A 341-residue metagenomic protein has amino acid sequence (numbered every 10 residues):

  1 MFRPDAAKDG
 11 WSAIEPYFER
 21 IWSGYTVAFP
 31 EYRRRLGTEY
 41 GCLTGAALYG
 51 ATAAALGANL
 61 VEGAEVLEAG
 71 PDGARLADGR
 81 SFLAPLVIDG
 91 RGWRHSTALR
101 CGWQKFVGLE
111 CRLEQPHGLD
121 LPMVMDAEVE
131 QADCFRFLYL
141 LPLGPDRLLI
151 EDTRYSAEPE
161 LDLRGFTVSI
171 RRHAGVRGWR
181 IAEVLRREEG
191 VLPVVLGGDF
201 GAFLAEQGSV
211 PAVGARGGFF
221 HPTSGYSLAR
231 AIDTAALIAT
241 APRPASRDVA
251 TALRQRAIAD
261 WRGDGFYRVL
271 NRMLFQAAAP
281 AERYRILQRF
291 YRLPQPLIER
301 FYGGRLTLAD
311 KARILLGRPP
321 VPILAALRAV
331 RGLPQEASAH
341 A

Functional and structural regions predicted by a protein language model:
M1-Y32, A47, V107, C111: N-terminal FAD cofactor-binding segment of flavoenzymes
P16, A132-F135, G190-A212, R262 (+4 more regions): FAD-binding beta-loop-beta segment adjacent to the flavin cofactor pocket
W22, F29, Y40-L60: N-terminal Rossmann-like dinucleotide/flavin-binding domain of flavoprotein oxidoreductases that bind FAD/FMN
Y32-R34, Y155-A157, G217-F220: A short, flexible beta-alpha/helix-coil linker loop
T38-G41, L99, E160-R164, T223-Y226: Short, solvent-exposed loop/turn segments at secondary-structure boundaries
A55-L185, P193-A202, P211: Predominantly flavin-linked oxidoreductase catalytic cores and closely associated redox partners
G197-V269: Conserved mid-domain beta->alpha element of the FAD-binding
A239-A341: C-terminal helical "tail/cap" subdomain of flavin- and related membrane-associated enzymes
